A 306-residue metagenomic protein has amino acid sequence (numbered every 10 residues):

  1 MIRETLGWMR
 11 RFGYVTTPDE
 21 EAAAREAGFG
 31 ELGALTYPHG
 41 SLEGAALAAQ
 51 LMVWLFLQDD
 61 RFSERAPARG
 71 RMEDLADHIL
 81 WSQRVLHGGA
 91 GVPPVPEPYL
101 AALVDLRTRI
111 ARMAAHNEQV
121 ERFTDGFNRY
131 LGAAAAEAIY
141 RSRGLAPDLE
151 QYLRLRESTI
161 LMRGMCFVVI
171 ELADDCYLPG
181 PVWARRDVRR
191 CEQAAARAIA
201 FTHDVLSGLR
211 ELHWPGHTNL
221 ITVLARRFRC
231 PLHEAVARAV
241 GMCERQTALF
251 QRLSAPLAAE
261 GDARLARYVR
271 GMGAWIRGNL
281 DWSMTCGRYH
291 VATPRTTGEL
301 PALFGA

Functional and structural regions predicted by a protein language model:
M1-A306: Alpha-helical, largely C-terminal catalytic domains that coordinate divalent metal ions via clustered Asp/Glu/His
